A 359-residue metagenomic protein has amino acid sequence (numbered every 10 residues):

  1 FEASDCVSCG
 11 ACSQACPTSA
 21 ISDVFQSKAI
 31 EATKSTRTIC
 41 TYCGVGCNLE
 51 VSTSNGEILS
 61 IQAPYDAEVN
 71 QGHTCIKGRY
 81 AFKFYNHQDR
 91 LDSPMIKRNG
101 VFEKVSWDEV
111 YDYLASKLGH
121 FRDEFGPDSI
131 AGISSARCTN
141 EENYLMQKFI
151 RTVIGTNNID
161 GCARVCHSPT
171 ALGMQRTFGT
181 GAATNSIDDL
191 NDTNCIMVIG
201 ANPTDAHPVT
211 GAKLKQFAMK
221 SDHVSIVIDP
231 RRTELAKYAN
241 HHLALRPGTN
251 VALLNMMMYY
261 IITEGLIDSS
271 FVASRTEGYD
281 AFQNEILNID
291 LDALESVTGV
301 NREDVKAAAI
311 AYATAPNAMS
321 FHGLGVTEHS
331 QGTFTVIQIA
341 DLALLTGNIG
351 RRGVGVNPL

Functional and structural regions predicted by a protein language model:
F1, A11-K28, G46-E57, C75: Iron-sulfur cluster-binding cysteine motifs and their immediate structural context in ferredoxin-like electron-transfer
A3-S4, E31-T38, G56-Q71: Immediate flanking context of iron-sulfur cluster ligation sites
A3-S4, S27-T41, M95-L359: Cofactor-pocket helix-loop regions in the catalytic cores of large enzyme subunits
C9, C43, G78: Short Cys/His-rich metal-coordination motifs, predominantly Zn2+-binding knuckles/fingers
C9-A11, G299: A short glycine-leucine-enriched loop at secondary-structure breakpoints that most characteristically corresponds
Y42-V45, E50-V51, N55-E57, A67 (+2 more regions): Extreme N-terminal leader/targeting regions
G46, N70-G78, F82, Q331-T335 (+1 more regions): Conserved phosphate/anionic-ligand binding catalytic regions in large, soluble enzymes, centered on
I58-R98: Catalytic P-loop NTP-binding/switch module of NTPases
